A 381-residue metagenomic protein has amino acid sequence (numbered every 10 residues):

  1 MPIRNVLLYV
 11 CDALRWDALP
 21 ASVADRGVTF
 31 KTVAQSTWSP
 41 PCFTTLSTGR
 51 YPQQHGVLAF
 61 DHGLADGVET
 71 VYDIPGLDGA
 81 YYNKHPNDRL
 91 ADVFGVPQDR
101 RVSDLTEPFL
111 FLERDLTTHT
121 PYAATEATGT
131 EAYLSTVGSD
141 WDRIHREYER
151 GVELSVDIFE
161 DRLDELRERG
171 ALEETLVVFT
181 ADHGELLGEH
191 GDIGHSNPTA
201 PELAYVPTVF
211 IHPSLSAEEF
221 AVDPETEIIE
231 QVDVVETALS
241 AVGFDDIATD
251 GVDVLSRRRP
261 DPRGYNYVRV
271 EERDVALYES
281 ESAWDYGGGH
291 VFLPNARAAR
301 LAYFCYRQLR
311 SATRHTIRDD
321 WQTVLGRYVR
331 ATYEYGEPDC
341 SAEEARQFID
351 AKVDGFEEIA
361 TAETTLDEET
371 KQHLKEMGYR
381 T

Functional and structural regions predicted by a protein language model:
M1-T381: Catalytic domains that recognize anionic headgroups
